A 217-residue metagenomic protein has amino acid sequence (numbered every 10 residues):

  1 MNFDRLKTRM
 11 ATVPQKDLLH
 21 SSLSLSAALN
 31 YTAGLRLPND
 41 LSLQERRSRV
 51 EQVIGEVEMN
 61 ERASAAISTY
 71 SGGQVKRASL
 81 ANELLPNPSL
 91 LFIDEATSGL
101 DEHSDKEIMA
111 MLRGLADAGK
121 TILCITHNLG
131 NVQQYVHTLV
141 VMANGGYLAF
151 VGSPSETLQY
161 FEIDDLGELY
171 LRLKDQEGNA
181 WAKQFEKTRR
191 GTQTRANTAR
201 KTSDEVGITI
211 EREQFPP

Functional and structural regions predicted by a protein language model:
K16, S21-P38, R49: Q-loop/switch helix immediately C-terminal to the Walker
D40-R47, V53-S68: Conserved ABC nucleotide-binding domain
L43-R49, A63, T138-P217: Topological signature of polytopic alpha-helical transporters
E83-L84: ABC ATPase C-loop
N87: Conserved catalytic motifs of ABC-family nucleotide-binding domains
L91-E95: Catalytic Walker B motif of ABC-type/P-loop ATPase nucleotide-binding domains
E102-S104: Helix N-cap at the start of a conserved alpha-helix in ABC-type nucleotide-binding domains
K120-I125: Conserved H-loop
